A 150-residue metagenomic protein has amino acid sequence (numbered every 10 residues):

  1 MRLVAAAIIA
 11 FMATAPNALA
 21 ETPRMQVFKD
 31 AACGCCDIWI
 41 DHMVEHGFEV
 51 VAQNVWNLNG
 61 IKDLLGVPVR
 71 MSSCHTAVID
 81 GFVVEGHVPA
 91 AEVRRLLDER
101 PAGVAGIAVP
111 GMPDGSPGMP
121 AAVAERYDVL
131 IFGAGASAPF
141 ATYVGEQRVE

Functional and structural regions predicted by a protein language model:
R2-A15: Bacterial N-terminal signal peptides
A20-H46: Local sequence-structure signature of Cys/Sec-based thiol-disulfide redox active-site neighborhoods
R24-M25, F48-V50, D80-V83: Short active-site oxyanion
F28-D30, Q53-W56, H87, P110-M112: Active-site-proximal beta-strand/loop segments in catalytic clefts of secreted hydrolases
A32, W39, N54-N57, P89-V93: Stable alpha-helical elements in mature extracytoplasmic
I40-G60: Conserved helix-turn-beta segment immediately C-terminal to the redox Cys motif in thioredoxin-like folds
L64-E150: Thiol/selenol-based redox catalytic cores and closely related redox-interacting motifs
